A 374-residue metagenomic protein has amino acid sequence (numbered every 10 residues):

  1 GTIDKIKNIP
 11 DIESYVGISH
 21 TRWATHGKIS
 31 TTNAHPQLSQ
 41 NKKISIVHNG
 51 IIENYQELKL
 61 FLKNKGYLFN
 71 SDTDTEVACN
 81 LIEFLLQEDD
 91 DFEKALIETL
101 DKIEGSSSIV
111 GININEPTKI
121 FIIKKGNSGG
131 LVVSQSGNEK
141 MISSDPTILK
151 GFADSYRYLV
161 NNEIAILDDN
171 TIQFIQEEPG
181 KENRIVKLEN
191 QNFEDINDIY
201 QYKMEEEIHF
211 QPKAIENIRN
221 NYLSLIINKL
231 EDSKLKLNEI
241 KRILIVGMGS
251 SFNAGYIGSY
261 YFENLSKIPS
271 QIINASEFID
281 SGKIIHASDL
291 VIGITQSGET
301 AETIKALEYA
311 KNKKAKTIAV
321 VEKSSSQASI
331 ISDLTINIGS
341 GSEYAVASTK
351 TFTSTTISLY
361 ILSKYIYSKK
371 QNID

Functional and structural regions predicted by a protein language model:
G1-N197, Q201-M204, K213-N220, L225-E239: Conserved short alpha-helical segments that host acidic/polar catalytic motifs at enzyme active sites
T25, Q56, I208, N253-G255 (+1 more regions): Residues at secondary-structure transition points
Q87, D91, G151-E163, Q176-E182 (+5 more regions): Noncatalytic linker/hinge segments flanking ATPase motor cores
D91-K94, F210, N253, I257: A generic alpha-helix signature
I196-N197, E207-K213, N228, I357-D374: YjeF_N-associated NAD(P)HX repair module
Q201, E205, T349-F352: Amphipathic, non-membrane alpha-helical segments in soluble helical-bundle scaffolds
N238-I373: Glycine-rich phosphate-binding loops that contact phosphosugars or nucleotide phosphates
